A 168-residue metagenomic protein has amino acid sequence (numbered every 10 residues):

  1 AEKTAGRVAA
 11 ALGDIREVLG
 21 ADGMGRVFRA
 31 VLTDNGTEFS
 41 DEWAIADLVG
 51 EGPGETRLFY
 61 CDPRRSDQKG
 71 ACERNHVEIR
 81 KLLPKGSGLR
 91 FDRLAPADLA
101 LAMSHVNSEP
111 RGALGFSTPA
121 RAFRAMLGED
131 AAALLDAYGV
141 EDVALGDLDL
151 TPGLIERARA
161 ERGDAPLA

Functional and structural regions predicted by a protein language model:
A1-D22: Active-site beta-loop-alpha junctions of metal-dependent nucleic acid enzymes, especially the RNase H-like/DDE
K3, D14-I15, D47-G54: Active/binding-pocket-proximal capping segment
G6-R7, F39-E42: Short acidic/glycine-rich loop or secondary-structure boundary segments that cap or lie
E17-G20, G50, P84: A general structural signal for alpha-helical elements within enzymatic catalytic domains
D22-R29, K85: Short, surface-exposed connector motifs at secondary-structure boundaries
R26-V27, G54-T56: Loop/turn elements at helix/coil->beta-strand transitions in domains of secreted/extracellular proteins
T33-N35, E42-V49, L58-L83, D92-S104: RNase H-like two-metal-ion nuclease catalytic core shared by retroviral integrases and related mobile-element nucleases
K81, K85-A168: C-terminal domain-tail junction helix/linker
